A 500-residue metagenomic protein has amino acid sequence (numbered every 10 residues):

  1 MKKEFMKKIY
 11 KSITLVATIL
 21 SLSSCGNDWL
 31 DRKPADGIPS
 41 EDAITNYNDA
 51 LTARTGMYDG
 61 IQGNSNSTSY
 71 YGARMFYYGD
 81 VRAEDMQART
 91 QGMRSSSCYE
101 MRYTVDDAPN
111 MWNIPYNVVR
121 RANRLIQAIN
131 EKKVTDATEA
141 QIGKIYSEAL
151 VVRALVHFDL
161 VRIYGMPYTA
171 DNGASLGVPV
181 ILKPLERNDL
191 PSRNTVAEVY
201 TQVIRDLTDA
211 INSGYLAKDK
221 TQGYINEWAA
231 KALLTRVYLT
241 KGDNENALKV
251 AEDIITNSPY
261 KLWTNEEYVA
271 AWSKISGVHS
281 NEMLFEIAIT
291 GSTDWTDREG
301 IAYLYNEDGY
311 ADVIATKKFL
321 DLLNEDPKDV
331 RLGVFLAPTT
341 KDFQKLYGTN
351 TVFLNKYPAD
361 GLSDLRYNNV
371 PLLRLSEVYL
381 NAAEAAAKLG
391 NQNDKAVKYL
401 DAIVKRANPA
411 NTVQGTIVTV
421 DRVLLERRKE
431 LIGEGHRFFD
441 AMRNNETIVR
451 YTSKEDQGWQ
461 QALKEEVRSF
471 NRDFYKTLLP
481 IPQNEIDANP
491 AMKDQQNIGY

Functional and structural regions predicted by a protein language model:
M1-E4, K8, T18-N48, V203 (+2 more regions): Bacterial Sec-dependent N-terminal signal peptides
C25-F76, W272, Y305, G309-Y310 (+3 more regions): Membrane-proximal, proline-rich intrinsically disordered regions
E41, T68-A88, L160, G165-A174 (+3 more regions): Short, surface-exposed recognition loops and adjoining beta-strand edges that mediate ligand/DNA contacts, enriched
Y47, T52, E198, K241-G242 (+8 more regions): Extended ligand-binding clefts on enzyme/binding-domain cores
R54, V119-A122, Y200, L207 (+2 more regions): Inward-facing hydrophobic residues that define packing positions of alpha-helical scaffold repeats
Q91-Y164, N194, N212-L216, L365-V370 (+2 more regions): Conserved, well-structured interaction surfaces
Y200, N244, Q392-N393: TPR-repeat structural position
